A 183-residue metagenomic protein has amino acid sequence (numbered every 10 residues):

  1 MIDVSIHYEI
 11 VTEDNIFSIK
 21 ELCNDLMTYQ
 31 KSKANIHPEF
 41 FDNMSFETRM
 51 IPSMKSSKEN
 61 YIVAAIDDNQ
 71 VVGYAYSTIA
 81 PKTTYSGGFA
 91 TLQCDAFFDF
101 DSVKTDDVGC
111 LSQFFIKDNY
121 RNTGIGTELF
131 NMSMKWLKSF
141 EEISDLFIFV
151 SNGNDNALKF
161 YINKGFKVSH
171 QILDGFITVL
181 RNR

Functional and structural regions predicted by a protein language model:
M1-F17, E21, D25-T28: Conserved N-terminal entry element of GNAT/NAT acetyltransferase domains
T28-M50: Conserved GNAT-fold acetyl-CoA-binding loop/helix
R49-V63, P81-Y85, C110: A short helix-loop-beta-strand connector motif used in the catalytic cores of GNAT acetyltransferases and, in some
I79-C110: Conserved acyl-donor/pantetheine-binding loop and adjacent beta-alpha core of acyl/acetyltransferases and related
V108-G109, L137-S151: Conserved GNAT acetyl-CoA-binding A-motif
Q113-I116, N122-K135, N163: Conserved acetyl-CoA-binding loop-helix of GNAT-fold acetyltransferases
D118-R121, M132-S133, L146-L158, D174-R183: Conserved beta-strand-loop-alpha-helix junction that forms the acyl-donor binding cleft
T127, S139-E142, N152-H170: Conserved active-site alpha-helix within GNAT-family acetyltransferase domains
